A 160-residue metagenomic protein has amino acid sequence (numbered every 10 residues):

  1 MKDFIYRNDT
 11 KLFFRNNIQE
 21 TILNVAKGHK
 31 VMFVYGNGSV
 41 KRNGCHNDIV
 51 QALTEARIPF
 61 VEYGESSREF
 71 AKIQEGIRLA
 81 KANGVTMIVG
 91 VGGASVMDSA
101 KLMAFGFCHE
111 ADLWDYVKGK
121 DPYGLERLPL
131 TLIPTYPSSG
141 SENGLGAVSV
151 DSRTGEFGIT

Functional and structural regions predicted by a protein language model:
M1-M87: ATP/NTP phosphate-donor binding region
D9, N16-N17, G36-N37, V91-G93 (+2 more regions): Fold-independent oxyanion-binding glycine-rich loops and adjacent beta-strand/coil segments at enzyme active sites
E20, K41, M97-S99, S139 (+2 more regions): Basic, gly/Ser/Thr/Pro-rich low-complexity segments located predominantly at protein N termini
I49, I77, V96-E110, N143-G146: Short Gly/Thr/Asp-enriched flexible loops that form oxyanion-binding sites at enzyme active sites
V61, V89, P129-I133: Hydrophobic/aromatic beta-strand patches that form the interior of the parallel beta-sheet core in alpha/beta enzyme
R78-N83, M87-V91, S95, D121-L125: Short, charge-rich binding segments
V85-M103, T135-S141: Glycine/serine-rich anion-binding loops at beta->alpha junctions that coordinate negatively charged ligand groups
H109-T160: A glycine/threonine-rich phosphate-anchoring loop and its flanking beta-alpha core in nucleotide/phosphate-binding
